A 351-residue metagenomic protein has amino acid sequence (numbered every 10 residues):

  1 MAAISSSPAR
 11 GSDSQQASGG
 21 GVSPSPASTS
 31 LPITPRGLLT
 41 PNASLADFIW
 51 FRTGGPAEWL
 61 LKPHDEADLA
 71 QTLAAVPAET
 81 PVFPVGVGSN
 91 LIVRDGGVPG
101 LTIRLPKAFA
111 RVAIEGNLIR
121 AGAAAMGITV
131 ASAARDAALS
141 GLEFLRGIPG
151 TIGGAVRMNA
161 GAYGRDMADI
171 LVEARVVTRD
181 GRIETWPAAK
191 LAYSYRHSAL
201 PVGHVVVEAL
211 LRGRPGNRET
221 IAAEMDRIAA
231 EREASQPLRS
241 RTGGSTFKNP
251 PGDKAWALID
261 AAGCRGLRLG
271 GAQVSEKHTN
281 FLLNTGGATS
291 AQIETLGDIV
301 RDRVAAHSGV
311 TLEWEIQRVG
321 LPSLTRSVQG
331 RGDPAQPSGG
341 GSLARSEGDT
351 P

Functional and structural regions predicted by a protein language model:
M1-S5, P24-A67, P99, A262-G286: N-terminal flexible segment immediately upstream of the FAD-binding catalytic core in FAD-dependent oxidoreductases
A2-A3, A9, A17, A27-T29 (+6 more regions): Ala/Thr-enriched low-complexity intrinsically disordered regions
A9-S12, G88, Q329-G332, G348: Glycine-biased, low-complexity coil/linker segments
Q16, G330, P337: Cationic, low-complexity basic patches in intrinsically disordered or flexible, solvent-exposed regions
I33-I152, V156, A160: Anion-binding (especially nucleotide phosphate/pyrophosphate-binding) glycine-rich loop and adjoining beta-alpha core
P41, L91, V177-P322: Phosphate/pyrophosphate- and phosphate-bearing ligand-binding catalytic cores of soluble enzymes
L91, A131-A134, L142-R146, N159-D166 (+3 more regions): A generic local secondary-structure boundary/capping motif
A110-V112, V172-V176: Short polybasic amphipathic segments
